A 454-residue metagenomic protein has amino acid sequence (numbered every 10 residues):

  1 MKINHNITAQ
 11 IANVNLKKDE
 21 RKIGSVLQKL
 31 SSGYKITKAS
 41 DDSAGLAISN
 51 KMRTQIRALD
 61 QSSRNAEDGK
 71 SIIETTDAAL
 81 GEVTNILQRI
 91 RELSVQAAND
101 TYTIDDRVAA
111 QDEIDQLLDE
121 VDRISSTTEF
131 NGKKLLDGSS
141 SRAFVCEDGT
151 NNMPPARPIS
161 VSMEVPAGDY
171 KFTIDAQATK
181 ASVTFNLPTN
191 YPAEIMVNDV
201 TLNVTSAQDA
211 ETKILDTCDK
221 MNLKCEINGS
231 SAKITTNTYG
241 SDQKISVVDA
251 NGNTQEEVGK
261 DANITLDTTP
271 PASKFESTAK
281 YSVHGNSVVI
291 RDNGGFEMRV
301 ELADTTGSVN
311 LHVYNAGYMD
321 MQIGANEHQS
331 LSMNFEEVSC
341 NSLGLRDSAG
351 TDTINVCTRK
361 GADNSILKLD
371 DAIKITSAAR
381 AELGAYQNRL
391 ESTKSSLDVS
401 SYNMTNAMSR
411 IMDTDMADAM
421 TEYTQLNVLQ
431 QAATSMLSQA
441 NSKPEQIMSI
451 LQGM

Functional and structural regions predicted by a protein language model:
M1-M454: Primary detection of the long, small/polar-rich alpha-helical "axial" segments characteristic of bacterial flagellar
